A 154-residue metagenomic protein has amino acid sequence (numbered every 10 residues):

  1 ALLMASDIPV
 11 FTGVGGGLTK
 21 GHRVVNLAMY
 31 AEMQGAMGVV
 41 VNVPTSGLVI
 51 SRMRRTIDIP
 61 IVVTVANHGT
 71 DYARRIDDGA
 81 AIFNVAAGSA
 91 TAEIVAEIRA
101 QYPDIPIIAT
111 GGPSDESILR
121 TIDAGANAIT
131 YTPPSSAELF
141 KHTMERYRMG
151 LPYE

Functional and structural regions predicted by a protein language model:
A1, G13-K20, A36-T45, P60-N67 (+1 more regions): Catalytic beta/alpha-barrel core
L3-M4, E32, I50-D58, I76 (+2 more regions): Surface-exposed amphipathic alpha-helices with a cationic face
M4-M33: A glycine-rich, hydrophobic loop/mini-helix early in the fold
A5-G15, R54-T64, R99-T110: Short beta-strand/loop segments at the ligand-binding rim of alpha/beta enzyme cores
H22-Y30, T70-D78, P113-Y131: Catalytic cores of alpha/beta
M29, L48-V62, N67-A81: Eukaryote-skewed repeat-based solenoidal scaffolds used as protein-protein interaction platforms, primarily
G35-T45, A81-I94, A124-E145: Glycine-rich phosphate-binding active-site loops on the catalytic face of alpha/beta enzymes
R52-T56, E97-I98, L119-D123, P133-E154: C-terminal helical cap(s) of enzyme catalytic domains, especially alpha/beta-barrels
